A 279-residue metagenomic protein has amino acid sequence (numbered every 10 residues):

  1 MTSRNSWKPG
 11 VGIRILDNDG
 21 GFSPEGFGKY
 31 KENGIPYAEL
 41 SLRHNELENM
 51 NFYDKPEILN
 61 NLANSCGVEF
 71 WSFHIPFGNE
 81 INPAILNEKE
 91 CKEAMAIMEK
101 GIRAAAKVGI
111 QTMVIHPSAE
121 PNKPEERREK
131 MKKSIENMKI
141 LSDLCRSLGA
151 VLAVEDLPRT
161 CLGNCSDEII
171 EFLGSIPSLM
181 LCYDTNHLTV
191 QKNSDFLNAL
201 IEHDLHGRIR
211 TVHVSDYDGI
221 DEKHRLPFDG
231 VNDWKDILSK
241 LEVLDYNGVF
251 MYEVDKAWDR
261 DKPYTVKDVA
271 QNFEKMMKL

Functional and structural regions predicted by a protein language model:
M1-G10, D19-G34, K92, G163-Y183 (+1 more regions): Histidine-acidic metal/acid-base catalytic patches
M1-K107, M180, A270-L279: N-terminal pre-domain/capping segments
I15-D17, L42-H44, F77-N79, P117-P121 (+4 more regions): Active-site-proximal loop/turn and secondary-structure-junction residues that shape catalytic pockets, frequently
G21-G26, N64-S65, P83-M180, V190: Active-site acidic/histidine proton-transfer and metal-coordination neighborhood in alpha/beta enzyme cores
P36-Y37, E69, Q111, V151 (+1 more regions): Residue-level detector of anion-binding/catalytic polar loops
E39, S72, V114, A153 (+3 more regions): Conserved beta-strand positions in the central sheet of alpha/beta enzyme cores
N49-F52, P56, N87-C91, M95 (+3 more regions): Flexible, glycine- and charge-enriched loops at secondary-structure boundaries
D54-C66, N137-L144, A199-H203, D236-L241: Catalytic-core regions built around general acid/base machinery
